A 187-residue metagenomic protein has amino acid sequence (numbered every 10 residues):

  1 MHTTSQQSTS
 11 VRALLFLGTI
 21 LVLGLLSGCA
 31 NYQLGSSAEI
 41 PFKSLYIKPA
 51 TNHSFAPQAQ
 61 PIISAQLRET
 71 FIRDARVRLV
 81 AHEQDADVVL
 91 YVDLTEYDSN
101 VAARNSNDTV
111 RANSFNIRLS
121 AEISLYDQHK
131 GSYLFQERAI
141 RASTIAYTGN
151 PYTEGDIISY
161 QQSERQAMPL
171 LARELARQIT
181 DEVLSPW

Functional and structural regions predicted by a protein language model:
H2, L26-E69, R73-Q84, H129 (+2 more regions): A structural "domain/chain start" motif
H2-F16: Bacterial N-terminal signal peptides that target proteins for export
F16-G28: Bacterial N-terminal signal peptides
G18, S36, A81, V110-A112: Residues embedded in well-ordered secondary-structure elements
Q33, D74-A75, Y91-Q162: Surface-exposed short loop/turn segments
A56-Q60, S114-L119, Q161-R173: Solvent-exposed, acidic/flexible segments
D85-V89: Conserved acidic residues
D156-W187: Compositionally biased, intrinsically disordered linkers/stalks adjacent to structured regions
